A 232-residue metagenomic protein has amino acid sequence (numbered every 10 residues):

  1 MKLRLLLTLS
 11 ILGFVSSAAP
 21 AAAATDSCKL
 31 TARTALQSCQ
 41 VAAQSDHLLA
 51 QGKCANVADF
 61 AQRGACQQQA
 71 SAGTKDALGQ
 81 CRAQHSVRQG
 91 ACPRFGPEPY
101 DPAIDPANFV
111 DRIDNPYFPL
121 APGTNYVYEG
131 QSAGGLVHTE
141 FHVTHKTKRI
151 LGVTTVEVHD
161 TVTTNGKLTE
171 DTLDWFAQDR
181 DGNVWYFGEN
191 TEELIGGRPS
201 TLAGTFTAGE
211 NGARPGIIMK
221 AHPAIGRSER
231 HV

Functional and structural regions predicted by a protein language model:
M1-L7: Bacterial N-terminal signal peptides that target proteins for export
L7-S16: Bacterial N-terminal signal peptides
S17-A23: Sec/Tat signal peptide C-region and signal peptidase I cleavage site
A23-A42: Short, charge/polar-rich alpha-helical segments
R33, V41, G64, Q68-V232: Conserved functional acidic sites
S45-H47: Extended, low-complexity, charged alpha-helical tracts that assemble into coiled-coils or amphipathic helices used
K53-C66: Charged, low-complexity interaction regions
